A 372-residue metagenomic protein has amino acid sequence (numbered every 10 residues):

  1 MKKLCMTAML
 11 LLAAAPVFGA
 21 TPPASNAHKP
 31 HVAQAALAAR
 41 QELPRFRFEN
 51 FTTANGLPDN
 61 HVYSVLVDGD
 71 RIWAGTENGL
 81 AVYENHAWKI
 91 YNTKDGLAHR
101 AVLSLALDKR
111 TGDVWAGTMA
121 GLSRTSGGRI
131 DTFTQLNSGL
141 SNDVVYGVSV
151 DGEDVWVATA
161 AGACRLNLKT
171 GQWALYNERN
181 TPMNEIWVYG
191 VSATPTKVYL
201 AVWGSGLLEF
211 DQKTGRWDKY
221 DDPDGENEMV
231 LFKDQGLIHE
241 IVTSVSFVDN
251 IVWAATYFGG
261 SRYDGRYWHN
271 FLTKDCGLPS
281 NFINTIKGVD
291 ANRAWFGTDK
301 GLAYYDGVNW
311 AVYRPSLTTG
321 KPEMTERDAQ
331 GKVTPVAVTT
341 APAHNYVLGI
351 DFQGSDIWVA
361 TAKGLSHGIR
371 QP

Functional and structural regions predicted by a protein language model:
L4-A13: Sec-dependent N-terminal signal peptides
G19-P372: Carboxylate-rich, polar loop motifs that coordinate divalent cations or form catalytic acidic clusters
